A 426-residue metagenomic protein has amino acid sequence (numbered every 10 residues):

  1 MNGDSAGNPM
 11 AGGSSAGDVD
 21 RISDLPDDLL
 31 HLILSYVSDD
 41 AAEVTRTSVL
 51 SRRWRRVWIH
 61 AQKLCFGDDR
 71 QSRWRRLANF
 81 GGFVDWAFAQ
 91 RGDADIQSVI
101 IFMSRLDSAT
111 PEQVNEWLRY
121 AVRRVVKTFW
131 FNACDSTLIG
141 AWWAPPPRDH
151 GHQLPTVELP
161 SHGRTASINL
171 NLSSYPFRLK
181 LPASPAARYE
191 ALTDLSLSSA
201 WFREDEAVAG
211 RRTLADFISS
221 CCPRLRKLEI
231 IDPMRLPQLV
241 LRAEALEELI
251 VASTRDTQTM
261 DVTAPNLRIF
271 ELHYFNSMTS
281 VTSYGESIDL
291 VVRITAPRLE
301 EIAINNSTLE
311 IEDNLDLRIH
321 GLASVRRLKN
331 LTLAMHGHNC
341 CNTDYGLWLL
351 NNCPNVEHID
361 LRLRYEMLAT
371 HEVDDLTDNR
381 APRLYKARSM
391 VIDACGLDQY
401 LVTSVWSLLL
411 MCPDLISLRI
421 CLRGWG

Functional and structural regions predicted by a protein language model:
N2-A245, A252-T254: Leucine-rich repeat
G3, A381, M411-G426: C-terminal closing repeat unit and adjoining cap/tail of repeat-based domains
T45-R46, Q71-D85, R105-V114, S136-L154 (+9 more regions): Leucine-rich repeat
W54, N305, E312, L317-I319 (+3 more regions): C-terminal amphipathic alpha-helical segment
L64-G67, V99-F102, K127-N132, A166-N171 (+9 more regions): Conserved hydrophobic beta-strand positions in leucine-rich repeat
R119-Y120, W142-H162, P182-E190, A207-P223 (+8 more regions): A structural signal for leucine-rich repeat
A121-K127, P354-E357, L410-S417: Structural alpha-beta junctions
